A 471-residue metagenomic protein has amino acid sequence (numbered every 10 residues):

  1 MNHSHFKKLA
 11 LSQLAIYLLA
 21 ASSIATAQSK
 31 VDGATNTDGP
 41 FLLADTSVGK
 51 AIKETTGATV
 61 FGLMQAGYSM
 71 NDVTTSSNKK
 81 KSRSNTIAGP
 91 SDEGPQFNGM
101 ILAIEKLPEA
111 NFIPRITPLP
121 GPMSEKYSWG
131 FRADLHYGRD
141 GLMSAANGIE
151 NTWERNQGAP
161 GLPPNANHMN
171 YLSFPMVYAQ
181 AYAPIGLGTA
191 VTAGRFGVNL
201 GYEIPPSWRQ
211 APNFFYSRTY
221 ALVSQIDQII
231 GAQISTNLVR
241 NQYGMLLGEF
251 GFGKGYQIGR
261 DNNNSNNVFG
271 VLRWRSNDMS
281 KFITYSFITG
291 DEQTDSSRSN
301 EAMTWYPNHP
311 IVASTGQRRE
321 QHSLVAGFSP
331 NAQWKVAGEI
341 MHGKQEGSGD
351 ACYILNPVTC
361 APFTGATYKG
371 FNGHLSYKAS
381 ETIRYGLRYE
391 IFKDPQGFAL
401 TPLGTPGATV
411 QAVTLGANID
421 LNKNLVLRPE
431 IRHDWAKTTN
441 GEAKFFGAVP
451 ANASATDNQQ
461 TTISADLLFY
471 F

Functional and structural regions predicted by a protein language model:
M1-N36: Cleavable N-terminal export/targeting peptides
K8-L9, L14, F196, Y385 (+2 more regions): Hydrophobic alpha-helical segments, especially transmembrane helices and their immediate juxtamembrane helical caps
S29-D32, N36-P40, L63-K80, S286-G290 (+1 more regions): Short glycine/proline- and aromatic-enriched beta-strand/turn motifs that initiate or cap beta-hairpins
K30-G33, T86-G89, G141-S144, L162-A166 (+1 more regions): Outer-membrane beta-barrel pore domains
L43-A44, V426: Long intrinsically disordered, low-complexity regulatory segments
D45-D72, S76, K80-G255, N262-I283 (+3 more regions): Outer membrane beta-barrel
